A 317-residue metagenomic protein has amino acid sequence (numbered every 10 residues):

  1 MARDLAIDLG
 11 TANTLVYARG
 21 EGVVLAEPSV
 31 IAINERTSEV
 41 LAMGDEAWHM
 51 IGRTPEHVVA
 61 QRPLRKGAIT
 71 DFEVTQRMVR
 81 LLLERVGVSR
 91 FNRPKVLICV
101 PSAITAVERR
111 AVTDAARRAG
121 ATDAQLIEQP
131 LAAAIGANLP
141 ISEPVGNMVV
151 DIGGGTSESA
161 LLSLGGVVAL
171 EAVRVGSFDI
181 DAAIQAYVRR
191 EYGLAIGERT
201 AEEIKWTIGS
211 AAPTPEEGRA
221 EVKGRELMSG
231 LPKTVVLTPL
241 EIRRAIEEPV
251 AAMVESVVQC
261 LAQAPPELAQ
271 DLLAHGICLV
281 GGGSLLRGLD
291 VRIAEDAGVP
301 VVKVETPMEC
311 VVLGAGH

Functional and structural regions predicted by a protein language model:
M1-I152, A160-C278, S284-H317: Nucleotide/phosphate-binding catalytic cleft detector across ATP-hydrolyzing and phosphate-transferring enzymes
S157: Acidic, divalent-metal-coordinating active-site segment for phosphoryl/phosphodiester hydrolysis, typified by short
